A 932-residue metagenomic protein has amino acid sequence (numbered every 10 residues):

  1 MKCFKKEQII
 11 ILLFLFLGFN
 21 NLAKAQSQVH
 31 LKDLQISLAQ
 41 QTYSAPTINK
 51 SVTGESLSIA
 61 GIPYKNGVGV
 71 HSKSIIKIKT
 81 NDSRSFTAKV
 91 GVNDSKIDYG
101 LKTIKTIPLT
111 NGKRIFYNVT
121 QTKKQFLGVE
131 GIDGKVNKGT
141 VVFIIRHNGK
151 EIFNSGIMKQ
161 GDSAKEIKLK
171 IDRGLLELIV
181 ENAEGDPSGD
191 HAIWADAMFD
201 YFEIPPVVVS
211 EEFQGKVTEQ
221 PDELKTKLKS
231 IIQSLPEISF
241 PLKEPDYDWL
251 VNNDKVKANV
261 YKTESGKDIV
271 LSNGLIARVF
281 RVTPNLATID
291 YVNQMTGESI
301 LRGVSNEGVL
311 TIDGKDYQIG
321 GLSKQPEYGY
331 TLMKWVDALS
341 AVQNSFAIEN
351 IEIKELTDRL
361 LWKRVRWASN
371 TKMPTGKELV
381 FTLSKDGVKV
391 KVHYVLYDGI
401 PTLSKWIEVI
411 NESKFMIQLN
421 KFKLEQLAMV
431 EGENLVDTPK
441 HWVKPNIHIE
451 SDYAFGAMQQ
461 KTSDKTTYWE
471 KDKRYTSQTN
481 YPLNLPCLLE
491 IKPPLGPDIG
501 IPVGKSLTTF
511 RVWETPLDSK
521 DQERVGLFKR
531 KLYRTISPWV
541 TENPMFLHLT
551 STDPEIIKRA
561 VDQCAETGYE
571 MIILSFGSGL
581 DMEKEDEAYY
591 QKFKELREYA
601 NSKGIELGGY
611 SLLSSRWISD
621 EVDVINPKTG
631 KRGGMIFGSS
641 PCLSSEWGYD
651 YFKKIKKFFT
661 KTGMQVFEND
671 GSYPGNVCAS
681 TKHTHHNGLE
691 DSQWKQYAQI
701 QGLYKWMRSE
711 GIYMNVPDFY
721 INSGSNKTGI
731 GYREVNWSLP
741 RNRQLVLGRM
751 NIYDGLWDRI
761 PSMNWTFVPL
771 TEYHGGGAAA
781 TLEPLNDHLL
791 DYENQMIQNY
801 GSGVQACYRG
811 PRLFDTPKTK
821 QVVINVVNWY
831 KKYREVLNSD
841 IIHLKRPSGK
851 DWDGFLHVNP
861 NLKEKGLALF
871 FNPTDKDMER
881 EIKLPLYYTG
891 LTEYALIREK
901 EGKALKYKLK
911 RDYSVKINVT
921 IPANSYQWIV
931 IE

Functional and structural regions predicted by a protein language model:
M1-Q26: Bacterial Sec-dependent N-terminal signal peptides
Q26-Q220: Gly-Asp-aromatic-enriched flexible segments
N137-G139, I144-A164, T479-L489, Y894-S914: Solvent-exposed beta-strand/loop surfaces of large extracellular or lumenal domains
E219-W406, I410-N420: Beta-strand-rich N-terminal accessory domains
W249-K267, L485-G500, Y913-K916: Short acidic, Pro/Gly- and aromatic-enriched capping/linker segments at domain boundaries
I269-R278, N285, Y291-V292, I312-D313 (+2 more regions): Active-site-proximal substrate-binding groove within the catalytic cores of carbohydrate-active enzymes
K324-D623, Y649, V804-D851, N859-G866 (+2 more regions): Conserved structural scaffold segments of CAZyme catalytic domains across common CAZy folds
I573-H774: Aromatic- and carboxylate-enriched substrate-binding clefts and catalytic-loop regions of carbohydrate-active enzymes
